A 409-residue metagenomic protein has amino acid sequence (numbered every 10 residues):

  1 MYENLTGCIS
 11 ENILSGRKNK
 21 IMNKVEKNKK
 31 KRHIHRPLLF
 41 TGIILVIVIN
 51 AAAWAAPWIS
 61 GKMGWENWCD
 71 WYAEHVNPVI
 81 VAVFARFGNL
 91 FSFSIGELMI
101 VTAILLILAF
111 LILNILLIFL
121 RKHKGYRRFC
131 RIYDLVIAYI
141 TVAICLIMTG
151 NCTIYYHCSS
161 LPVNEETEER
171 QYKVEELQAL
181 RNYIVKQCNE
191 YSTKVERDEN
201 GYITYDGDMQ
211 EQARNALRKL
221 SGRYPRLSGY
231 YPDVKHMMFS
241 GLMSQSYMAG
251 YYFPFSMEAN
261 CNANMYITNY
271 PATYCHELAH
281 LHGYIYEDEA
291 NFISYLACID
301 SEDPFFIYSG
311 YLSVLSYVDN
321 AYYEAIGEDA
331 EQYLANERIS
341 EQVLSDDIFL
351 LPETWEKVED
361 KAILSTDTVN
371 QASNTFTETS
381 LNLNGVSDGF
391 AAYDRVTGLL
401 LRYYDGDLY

Functional and structural regions predicted by a protein language model:
F40-W54: Alpha-helical transmembrane segments
A52-I118: Membrane-embedded alpha-helical segments of integral membrane proteins
W68-A73, T153-E176: Alpha-helical transmembrane signal-anchor/signal-peptide segments
S92, A272-N291, Y295: Active-site recognition of the HExxH zinc-binding catalytic motif
L108-F110, R128-P162: Transmembrane alpha-helices and immediately adjacent membrane-cytoplasm interface residues in multi-pass integral
V195-A263, I267: Auxiliary, metal-adjacent structural segments of Zn-dependent hydrolase domains
I285-Q332: Post-HExxH zinc-binding segment in Zn-dependent metallohydrolases
D346-Y409: Pan-zinc metallopeptidase signature
